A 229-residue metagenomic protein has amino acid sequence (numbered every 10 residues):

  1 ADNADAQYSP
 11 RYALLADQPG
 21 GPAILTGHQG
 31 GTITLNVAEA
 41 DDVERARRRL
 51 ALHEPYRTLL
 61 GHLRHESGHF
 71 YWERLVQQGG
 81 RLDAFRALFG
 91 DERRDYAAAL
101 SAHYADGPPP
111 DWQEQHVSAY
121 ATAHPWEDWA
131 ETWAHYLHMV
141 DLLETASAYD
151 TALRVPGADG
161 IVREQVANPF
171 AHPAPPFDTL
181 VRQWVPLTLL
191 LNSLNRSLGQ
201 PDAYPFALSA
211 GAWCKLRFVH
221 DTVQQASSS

Functional and structural regions predicted by a protein language model:
A1-D42: Auxiliary, metal-adjacent structural segments of Zn-dependent hydrolase domains
H28, Y56, L60-R64, A123-W126 (+1 more regions): Active-site-proximal structural scaffolding
L35-A46, A98-D111, V162-V166: Active-site-adjacent bridging/hinge elements
V43-L63: Short pre-active-site segment immediately N-terminal to the catalytic Zn-binding motif
R48-E54, Q115, H172-F177: Glycine- and acidic
H62-R74: Catalytic glutamate of the conserved HExxH
W72-L143: Post-HExxH zinc-binding segment in Zn-dependent metallohydrolases
A121-S229: Pan-zinc metallopeptidase signature
